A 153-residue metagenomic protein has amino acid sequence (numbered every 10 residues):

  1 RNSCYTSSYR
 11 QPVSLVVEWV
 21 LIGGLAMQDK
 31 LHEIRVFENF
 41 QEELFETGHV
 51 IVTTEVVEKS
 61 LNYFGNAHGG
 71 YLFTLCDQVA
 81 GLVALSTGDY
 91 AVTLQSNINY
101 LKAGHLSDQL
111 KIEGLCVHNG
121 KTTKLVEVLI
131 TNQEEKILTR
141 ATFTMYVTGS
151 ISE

Functional and structural regions predicted by a protein language model:
N2-Y5, Y9: Intrinsic-disorder-associated, low-complexity terminal segments enriched in Asp/Asn/His/Tyr and depleted of Lys/Arg
Y5, S14-E153: Terminal targeting signals and extreme-terminal segments of soluble enzymes
